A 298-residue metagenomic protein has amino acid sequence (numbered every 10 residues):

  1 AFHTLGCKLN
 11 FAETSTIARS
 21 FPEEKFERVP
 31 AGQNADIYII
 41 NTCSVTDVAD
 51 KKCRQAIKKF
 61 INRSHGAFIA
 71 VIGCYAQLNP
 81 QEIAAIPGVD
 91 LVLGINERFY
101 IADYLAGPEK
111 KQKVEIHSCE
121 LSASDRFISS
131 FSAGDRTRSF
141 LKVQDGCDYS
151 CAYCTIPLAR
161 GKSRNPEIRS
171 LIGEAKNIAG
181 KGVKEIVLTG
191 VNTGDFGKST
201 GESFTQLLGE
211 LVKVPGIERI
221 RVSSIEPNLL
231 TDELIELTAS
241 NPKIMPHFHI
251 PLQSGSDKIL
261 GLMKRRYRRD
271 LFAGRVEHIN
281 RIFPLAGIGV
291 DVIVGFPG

Functional and structural regions predicted by a protein language model:
A1-D195, E233, F248, D270-R281: Proteins enriched for Cys/Gly/acidic motifs involved in redox and nucleic-acid/cofactor modification
C7, P297-G298: Short acidic/glycine-rich loop or secondary-structure boundary segments that cap or lie
I69-A70, L78, G180-P297: Conserved SAM/AdoMet-binding glycine-rich loop
